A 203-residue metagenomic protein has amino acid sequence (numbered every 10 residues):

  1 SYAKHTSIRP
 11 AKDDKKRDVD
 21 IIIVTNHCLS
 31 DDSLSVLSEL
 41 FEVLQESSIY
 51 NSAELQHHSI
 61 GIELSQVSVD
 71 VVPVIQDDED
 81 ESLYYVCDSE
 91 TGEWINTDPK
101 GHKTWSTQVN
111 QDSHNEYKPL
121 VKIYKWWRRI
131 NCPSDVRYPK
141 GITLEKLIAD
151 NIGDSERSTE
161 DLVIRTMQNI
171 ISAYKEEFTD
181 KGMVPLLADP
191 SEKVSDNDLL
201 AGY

Functional and structural regions predicted by a protein language model:
S1-L34: Active-site nucleotide-donor binding segment shared across nucleotidyl transfer reactions
Y2-K12, S47-G61, D135: Catalytic micro-motifs at enzyme active sites that drive phosphoryl/nucleotidyl and oxygen chemistry
A3, V24-T25, S33-S38, S47 (+2 more regions): Predominantly extracellular/lumenal beta-strand repeat domains
K16-V24, P99-S106, T143-E145: Glycine-rich, often proline-containing surface loops adjacent to acidic residues and nearby aromatics that form
D32-E39, E116, L162: Short amphipathic alpha-helical segments
L37-C87: Conserved catalytic core of two-metal-ion nucleotidyltransferases
S65-W127, L186, P190-V194, D198: Extended, alpha-helix-rich binding/interface surfaces that flank or overlap catalytic cores and mediate recognition
K118-Y203: Conserved nucleotidyltransferase catalytic core and NTase-mimicking acidic/glycine-rich helix/loop elements in nucleic
